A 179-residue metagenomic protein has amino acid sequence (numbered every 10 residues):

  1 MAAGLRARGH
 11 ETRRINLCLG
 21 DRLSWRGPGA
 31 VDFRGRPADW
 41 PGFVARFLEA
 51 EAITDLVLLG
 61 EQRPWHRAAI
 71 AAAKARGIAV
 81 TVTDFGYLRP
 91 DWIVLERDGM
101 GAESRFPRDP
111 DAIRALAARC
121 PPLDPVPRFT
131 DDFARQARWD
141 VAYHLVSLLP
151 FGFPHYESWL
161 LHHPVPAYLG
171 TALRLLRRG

Functional and structural regions predicted by a protein language model:
M1-C18: N-terminal subdomain of nucleotide-sugar transferases
L19-A112: Active-site and donor-binding regions of nucleotide-sugar-utilizing enzymes
V80-R178: Active-site-proximal region of nucleotide-activated glycan assembly enzymes, centered on histidine/acidic-rich loops
